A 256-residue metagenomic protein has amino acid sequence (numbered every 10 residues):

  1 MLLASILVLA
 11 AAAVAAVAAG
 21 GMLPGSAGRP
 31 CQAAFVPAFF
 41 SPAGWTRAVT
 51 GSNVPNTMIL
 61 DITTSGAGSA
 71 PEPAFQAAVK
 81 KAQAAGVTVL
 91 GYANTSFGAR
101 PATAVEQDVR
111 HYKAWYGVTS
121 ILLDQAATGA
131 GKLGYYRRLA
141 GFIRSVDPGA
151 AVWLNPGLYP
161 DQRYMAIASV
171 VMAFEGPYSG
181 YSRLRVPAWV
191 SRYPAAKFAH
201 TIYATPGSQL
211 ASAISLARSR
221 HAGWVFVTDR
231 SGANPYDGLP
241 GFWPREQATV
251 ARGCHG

Functional and structural regions predicted by a protein language model:
M1-L7: N-terminal export and membrane-targeting signals
L3, V17, G21-G256: Glycan-processing catalytic domains of CAZymes
V8-L9, V14-V17: Hydrophobic alpha-helical segments of integral membrane proteins
